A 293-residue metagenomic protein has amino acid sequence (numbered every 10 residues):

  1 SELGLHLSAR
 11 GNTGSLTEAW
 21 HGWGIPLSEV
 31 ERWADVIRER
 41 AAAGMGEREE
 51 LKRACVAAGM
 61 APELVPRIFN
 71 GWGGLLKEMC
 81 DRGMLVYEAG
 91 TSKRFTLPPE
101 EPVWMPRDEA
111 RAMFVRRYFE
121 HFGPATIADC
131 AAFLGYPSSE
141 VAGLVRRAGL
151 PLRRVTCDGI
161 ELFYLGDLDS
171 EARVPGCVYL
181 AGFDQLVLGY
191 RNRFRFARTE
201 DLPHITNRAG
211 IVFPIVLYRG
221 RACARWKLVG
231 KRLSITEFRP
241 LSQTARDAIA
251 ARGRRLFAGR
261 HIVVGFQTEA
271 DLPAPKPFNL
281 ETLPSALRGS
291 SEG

Functional and structural regions predicted by a protein language model:
S1-V187, R191-R193, R198-G293: Long, low-complexity intrinsically disordered regions
